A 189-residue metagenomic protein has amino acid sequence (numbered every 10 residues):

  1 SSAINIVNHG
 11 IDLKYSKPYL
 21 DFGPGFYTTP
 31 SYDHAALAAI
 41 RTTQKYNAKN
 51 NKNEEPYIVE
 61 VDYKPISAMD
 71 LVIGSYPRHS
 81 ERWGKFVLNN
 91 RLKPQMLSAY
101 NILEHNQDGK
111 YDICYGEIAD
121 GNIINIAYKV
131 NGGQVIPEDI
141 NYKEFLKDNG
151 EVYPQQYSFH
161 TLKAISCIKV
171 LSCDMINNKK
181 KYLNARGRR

Functional and structural regions predicted by a protein language model:
S1-Y27, D33-Q44: Glycine-rich loop/turn
S16, K49-N50: Short consensus segments that form the blades of beta-propeller domains, in both extracellular/periplasmic
L20-D21, A36, R41-A48, E55 (+1 more regions): Conserved NAD+-utilizing ADP-ribose enzyme module
